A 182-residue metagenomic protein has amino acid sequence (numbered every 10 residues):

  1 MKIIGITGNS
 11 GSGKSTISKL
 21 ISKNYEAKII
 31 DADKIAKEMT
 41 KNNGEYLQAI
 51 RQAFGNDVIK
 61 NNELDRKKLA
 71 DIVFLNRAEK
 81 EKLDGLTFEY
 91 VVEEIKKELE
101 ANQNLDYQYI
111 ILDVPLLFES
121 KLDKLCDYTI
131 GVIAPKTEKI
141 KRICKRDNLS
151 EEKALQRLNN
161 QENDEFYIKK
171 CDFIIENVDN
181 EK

Functional and structural regions predicted by a protein language model:
I6: Hydrophobic anchor at the beta1->P-loop junction of P-loop NTPases
N9: P-loop (Walker A) phosphate-binding loop of NTP-binding proteins
S12: ATP-binding Walker
S15: Walker A/P-loop
L20, K97-Y109, D123-Y128, V132 (+2 more regions): NTP-dependent small-molecule kinase module
A27-T40: Short beta-strand-centered segment that lines the nucleotide-binding/catalytic pocket of NTP-utilizing
D33, L83, I111, A154 (+1 more regions): Residue-level signal for inorganic ion chemistry
K37-D106: ATP-dependent small-molecule kinase phosphotransfer cores that center on conserved nucleotide phosphate-binding segments
